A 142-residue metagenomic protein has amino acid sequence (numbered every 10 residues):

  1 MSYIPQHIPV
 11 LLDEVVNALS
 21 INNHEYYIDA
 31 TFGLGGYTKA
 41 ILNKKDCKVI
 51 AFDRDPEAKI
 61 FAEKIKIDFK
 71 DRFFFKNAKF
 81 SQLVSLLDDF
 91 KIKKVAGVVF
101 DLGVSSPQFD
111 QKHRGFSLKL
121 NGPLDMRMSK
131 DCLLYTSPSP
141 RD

Functional and structural regions predicted by a protein language model:
M1-V10: Class I SAM-dependent methyltransferase Rossmann-like catalytic core, especially the SAM/SAH-binding loop
P9-N23: Conserved alpha-helix/loop element of class I SAM-dependent methyltransferases that forms part of the SAM/SAH-binding
Y26-Q82: SAM cofactor-binding core of SAM-dependent methyltransferases, primarily the Rossmann-like beta-alpha-beta module
L87-G97: A short acidic, Gly/Pro-enriched loop at the edge of an enzyme's catalytic core that lines a small-molecule cofactor
F109-Q111: A short, conserved alpha-helix within the catalytic core of class I
H113-D125: A short alpha->loop->secondary-structure connector
Y135-D142: Conserved small/polar residues in nucleotide/adenosyl-binding loops
